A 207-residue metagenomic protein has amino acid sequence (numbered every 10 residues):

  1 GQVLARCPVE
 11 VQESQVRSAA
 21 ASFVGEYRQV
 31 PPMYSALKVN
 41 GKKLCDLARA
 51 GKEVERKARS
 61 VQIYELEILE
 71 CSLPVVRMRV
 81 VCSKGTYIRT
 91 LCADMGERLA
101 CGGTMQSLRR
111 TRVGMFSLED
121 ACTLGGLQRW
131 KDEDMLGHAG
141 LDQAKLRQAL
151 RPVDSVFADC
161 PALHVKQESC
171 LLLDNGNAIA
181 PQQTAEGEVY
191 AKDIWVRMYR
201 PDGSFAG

Functional and structural regions predicted by a protein language model:
G1-W130, A139: Non-catalytic RNA-recognition surface used by pseudouridine synthases
S22, M33, R98, G102-G207: Accessory RNA 3′-end/elbow-binding domains used by RNA modification enzymes
